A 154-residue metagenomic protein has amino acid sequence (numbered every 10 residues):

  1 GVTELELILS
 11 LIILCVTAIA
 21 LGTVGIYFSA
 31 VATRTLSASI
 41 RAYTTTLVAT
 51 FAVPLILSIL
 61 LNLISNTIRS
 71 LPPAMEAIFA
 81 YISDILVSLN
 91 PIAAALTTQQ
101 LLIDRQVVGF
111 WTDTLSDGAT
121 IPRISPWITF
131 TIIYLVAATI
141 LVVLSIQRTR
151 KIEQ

Functional and structural regions predicted by a protein language model:
V2-Q154: Transmembrane alpha-helical segments and their membrane-interface loop/helix boundaries that make up the transmembrane
